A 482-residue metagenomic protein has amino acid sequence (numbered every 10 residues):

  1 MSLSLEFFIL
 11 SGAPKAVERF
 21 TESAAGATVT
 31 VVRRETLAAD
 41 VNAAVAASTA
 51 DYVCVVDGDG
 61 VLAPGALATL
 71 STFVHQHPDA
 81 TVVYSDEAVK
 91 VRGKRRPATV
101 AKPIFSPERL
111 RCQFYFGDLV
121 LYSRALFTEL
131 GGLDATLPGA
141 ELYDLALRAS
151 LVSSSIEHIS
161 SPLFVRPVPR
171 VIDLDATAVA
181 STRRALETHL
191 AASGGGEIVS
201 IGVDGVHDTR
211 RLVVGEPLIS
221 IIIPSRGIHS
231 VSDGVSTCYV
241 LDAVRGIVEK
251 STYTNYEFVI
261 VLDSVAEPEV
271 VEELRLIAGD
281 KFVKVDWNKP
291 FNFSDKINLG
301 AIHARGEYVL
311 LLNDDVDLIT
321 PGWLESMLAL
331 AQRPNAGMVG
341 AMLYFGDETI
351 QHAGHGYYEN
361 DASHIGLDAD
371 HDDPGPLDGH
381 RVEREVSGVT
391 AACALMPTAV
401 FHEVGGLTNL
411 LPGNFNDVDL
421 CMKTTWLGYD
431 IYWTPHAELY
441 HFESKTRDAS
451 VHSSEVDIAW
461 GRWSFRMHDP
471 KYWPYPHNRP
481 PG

Functional and structural regions predicted by a protein language model:
M1, A176-I219, D347, E359-V386 (+3 more regions): C-terminal, non-catalytic tails of nucleotide-sugar-dependent glycosyltransferases
R19-V31, V240-N255: Short, acidic, metal-binding catalytic loop of nucleotide-sugar glycosyltransferases
E35-S48, W287-A304: Glycine-rich, basic loop-to-helix element that forms the pyrophosphate-binding segment of sugar-nucleotide handling
V53, V309: Short aromatic/hydrophobic "clamp" motif used to bind/position activated sugar donors
G65-P97, P169, V316, T320-N360: Conserved donor NDP-sugar-binding/catalytic core segment of glycosyltransferases
R96-A125, D295-K296, Y358-A399: A recurrent flexible, glycine/aromatic-enriched loop bordering the glycosyltransferase active site that acts as
G131-L147, D317, E383-Y440, T446-A449: Donor nucleotide-sugar recognition loop
L147-R166, E187-S200, R210-R211, N409-P412 (+1 more regions): Catalytic donor-sugar/metal-binding loop of nucleotide-sugar-dependent glycosyltransferases
